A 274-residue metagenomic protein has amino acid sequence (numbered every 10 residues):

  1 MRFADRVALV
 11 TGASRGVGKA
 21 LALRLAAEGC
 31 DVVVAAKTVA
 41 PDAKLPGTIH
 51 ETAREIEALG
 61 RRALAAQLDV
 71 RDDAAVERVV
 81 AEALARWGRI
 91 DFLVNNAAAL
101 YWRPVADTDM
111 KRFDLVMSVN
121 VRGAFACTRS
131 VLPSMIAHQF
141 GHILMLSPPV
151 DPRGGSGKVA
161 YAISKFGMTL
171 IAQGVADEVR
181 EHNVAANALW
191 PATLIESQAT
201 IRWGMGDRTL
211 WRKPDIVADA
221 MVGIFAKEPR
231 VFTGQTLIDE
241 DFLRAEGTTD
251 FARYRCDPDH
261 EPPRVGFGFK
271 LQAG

Functional and structural regions predicted by a protein language model:
R2-W87, Y101: Short-chain dehydrogenase/reductase
R6, R61-R62, R89-I90, M135-P149 (+2 more regions): Active-site loop of short-chain dehydrogenase/reductase
E28, R86-W87, R103-P104, S130-H142 (+1 more regions): A short helix-coil junction within the Rossmann-fold of NAD(P)-dependent oxidoreductases
P104-V105, R112-D114: Substrate-binding pocket helix/loop in short-chain dehydrogenase/reductase
T128-R129, Q173: A short, exposed helix-loop element centered on a Lys and neighboring polar residues
H142-E181, W190-I195: Catalytic loop of short-chain dehydrogenase/reductase
E181, A188-L189, M205-G274: C-terminal helical subdomain
